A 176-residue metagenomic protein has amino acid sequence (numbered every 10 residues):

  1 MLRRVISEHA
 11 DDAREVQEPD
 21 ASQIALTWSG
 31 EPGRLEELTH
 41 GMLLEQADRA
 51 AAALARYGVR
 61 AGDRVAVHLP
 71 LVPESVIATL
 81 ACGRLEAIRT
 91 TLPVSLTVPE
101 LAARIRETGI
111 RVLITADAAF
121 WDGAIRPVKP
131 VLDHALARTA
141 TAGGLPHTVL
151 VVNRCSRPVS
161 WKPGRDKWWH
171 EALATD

Functional and structural regions predicted by a protein language model:
M1-A25: A short N-terminal helical cap/helix-turn-helix that marks the beginning of AMP-binding/adenylate-forming
R3, S22-R64, L69-T79, T97-A102 (+1 more regions): Conserved AMP-binding/adenylate-forming core of the ANL superfamily
P19-A21, V59-G62, T141-P146: Short helix-terminating capping/connector loops at secondary-structure junctions
G30-G33, A118-D176: ANL superfamily adenylate-forming
L69-P70, T90-R106, A119-W121, L132: ATP-dependent adenylate-forming carboxylate-activation enzymes
G83: Short alpha-helix at the nucleotide-sugar/activated-sugar donor binding site of glycosyltransferases and closely
E86: Structured binding elements
G109-I114: Proline-aspartate-enriched helix->loop->beta-strand connector
